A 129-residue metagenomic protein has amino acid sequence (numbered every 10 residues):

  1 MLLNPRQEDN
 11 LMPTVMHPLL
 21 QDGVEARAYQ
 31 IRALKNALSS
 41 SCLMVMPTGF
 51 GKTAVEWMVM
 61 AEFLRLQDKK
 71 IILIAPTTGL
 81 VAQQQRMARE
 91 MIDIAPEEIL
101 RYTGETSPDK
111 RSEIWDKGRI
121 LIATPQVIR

Functional and structural regions predicted by a protein language model:
M1-R129: N-terminal helicase ATP-binding lobe
